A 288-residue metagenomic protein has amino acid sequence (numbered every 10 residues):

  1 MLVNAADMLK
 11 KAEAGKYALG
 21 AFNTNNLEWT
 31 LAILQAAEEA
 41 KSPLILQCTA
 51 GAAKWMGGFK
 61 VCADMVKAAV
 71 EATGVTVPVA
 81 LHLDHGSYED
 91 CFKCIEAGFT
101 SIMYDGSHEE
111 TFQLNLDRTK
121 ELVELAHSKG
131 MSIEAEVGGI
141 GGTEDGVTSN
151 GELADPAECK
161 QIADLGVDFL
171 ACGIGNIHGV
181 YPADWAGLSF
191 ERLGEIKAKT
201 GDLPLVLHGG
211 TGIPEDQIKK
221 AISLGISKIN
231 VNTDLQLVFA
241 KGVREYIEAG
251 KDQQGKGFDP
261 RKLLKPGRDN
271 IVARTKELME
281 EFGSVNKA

Functional and structural regions predicted by a protein language model:
V3-K11, N26-A52, F59-T76, H85-L203 (+4 more regions): Alpha/beta enzyme core
N4-G20, K256-R261: Generic N-terminal amphipathic, Lys/Arg-enriched alpha-helix
Y17-N25, A50-K54, K262, P266: A short N-terminal beta->alpha junction/helix N-cap motif
L19-N23, L81-H82, L205-H208, N230: Short catalytic-loop micro-motif centered on adjacent basic/acidic residues
N23, E152, I229, T233 (+1 more regions): Hydrophobic alpha-helical scaffolding
L81, K241, G250: Glycine-rich nucleotide/cofactor/substrate-binding loop typically near the N-terminus or early in the first domain
I174, G209-T211, T233: Active-site proximal loops enriched in glycine and acidic residues that flank catalytic Cys/His/Asp and coordinate
I247-A288: Extended, intrinsically disordered, low-complexity segments
